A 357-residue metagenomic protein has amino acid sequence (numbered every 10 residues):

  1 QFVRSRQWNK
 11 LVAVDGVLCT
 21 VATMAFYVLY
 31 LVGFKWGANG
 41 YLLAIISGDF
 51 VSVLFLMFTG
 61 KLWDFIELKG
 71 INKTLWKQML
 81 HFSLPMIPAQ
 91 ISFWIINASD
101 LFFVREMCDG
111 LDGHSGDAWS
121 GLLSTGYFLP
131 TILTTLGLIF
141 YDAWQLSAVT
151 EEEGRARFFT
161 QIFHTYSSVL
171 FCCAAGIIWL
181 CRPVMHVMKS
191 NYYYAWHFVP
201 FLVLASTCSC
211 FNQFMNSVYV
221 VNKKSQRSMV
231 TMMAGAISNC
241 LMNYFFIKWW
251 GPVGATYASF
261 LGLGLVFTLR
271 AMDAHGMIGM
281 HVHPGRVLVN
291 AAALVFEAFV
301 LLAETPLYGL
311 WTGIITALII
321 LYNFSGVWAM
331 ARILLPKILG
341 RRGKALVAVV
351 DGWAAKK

Functional and structural regions predicted by a protein language model:
Q1-V14, V149-T150, V203-A234, A274-G276 (+1 more regions): Membrane-interface junctions at transmembrane-helix termini in multi-pass inner-membrane proteins
A13-L62, M233-N239, P252-D273, W311-N323: Hydrophobic alpha-helical transmembrane segments
F34, A38-A44, L54-N97, S147-R157 (+4 more regions): Interhelical loop/hinge segments that connect adjacent transmembrane helices in multipass membrane
A38-Y41, L75-F82, M86, V104-T131 (+1 more regions): Interfacial/gating helices of multi-pass transporter permease domains
L80, S124, G154-L180, W196-V199: Interfacial transmembrane-helix starts/ends
H114-D117, I178-T207, Q213, V253: Interfacial segments at transmembrane-helix termini and the short loops linking adjacent helices
G126, P130-Y166, V218-V221: Helix-loop junctions and terminal segments of transmembrane helices in multi-pass membrane transport/translocation
L301-K357: Membrane-proximal transmembrane or re-entrant/amphipathic helices at the cytosolic face
